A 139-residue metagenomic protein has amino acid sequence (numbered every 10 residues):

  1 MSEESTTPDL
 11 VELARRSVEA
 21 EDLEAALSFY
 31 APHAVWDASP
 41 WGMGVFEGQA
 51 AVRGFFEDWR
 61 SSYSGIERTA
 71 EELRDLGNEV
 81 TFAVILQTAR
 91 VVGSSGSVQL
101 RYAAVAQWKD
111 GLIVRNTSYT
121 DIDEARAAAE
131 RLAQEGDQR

Functional and structural regions predicted by a protein language model:
M1-P32, A127, R131-R139: Short, low-complexity N-terminal intrinsically disordered segments enriched in polar/charged residues
P8, L23-E79: A solvent-exposed, acidic/Ser-Thr-rich amphipathic alpha-helical stretch
Y30, Q87-A89, A104, T120: Short beta-strand segments enriched in hydrophobic/aromatic residues within well-folded beta-rich domains
W36, A83, R115-N116: Short hydrophobic/aromatic-rich beta-strand segments that constitute the beta-sheet cores of beta-sandwich/beta-barrel
E67-T69, S97-A104: Short, surface-exposed coil-to-beta transition loops
G77-Q87: A short hydrophobic beta-strand element
A89-Q99: Short, cysteine-centered beta-strand-loop-beta hairpins and adjacent loop/turn segments enriched in charged/polar
R101-A127: Short beta-strand edge/turn micro-motifs at domain boundaries
